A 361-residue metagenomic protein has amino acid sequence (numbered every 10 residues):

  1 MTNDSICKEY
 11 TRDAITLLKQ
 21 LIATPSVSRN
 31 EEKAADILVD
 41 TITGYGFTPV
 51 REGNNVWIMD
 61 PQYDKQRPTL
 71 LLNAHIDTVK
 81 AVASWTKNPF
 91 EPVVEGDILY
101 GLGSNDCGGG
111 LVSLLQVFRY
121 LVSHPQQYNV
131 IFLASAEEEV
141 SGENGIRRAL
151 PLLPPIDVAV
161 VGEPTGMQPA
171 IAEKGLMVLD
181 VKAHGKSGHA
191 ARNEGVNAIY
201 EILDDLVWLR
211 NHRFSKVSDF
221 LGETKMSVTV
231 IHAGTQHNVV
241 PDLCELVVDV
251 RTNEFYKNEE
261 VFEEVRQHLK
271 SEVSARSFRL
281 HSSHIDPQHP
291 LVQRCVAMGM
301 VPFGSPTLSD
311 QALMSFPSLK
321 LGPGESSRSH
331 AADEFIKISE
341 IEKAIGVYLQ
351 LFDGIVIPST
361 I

Functional and structural regions predicted by a protein language model:
T2, E9, G44, K80 (+2 more regions): Metal-dependent amide/peptide-bond hydrolase catalytic core, centered on the "pita-bread" metallohydrolase fold
T2-A81, L243-V247, V261-E264, H268 (+2 more regions): N-terminal helical capping/dimerization or prosegment-like subdomains of hydrolases acting on amide or phosphate bonds
L38, L111-L121, A149, I202-D205 (+2 more regions): Buried hydrophobic packing segments
P49, P92-V94, V228-I231: A structural signal for short hydrophobic beta-strand segments in well-ordered beta-sheet cores
R67-I131: Active-site metal-coordination/substrate-binding segment of hydrolases, especially metallo-dependent peptidases
L70-L72, L133, V160, L319-L321: Hydrophobic/aromatic beta-strand patches that form the interior of the parallel beta-sheet core in alpha/beta enzyme
I76, E138, P164, A190 (+1 more regions): Active-site metal-binding loops of divalent metal-dependent hydrolases
V112-V178, K182, S218: Acidic/histidine-rich catalytic neighborhood of metal-dependent amide-processing enzymes
